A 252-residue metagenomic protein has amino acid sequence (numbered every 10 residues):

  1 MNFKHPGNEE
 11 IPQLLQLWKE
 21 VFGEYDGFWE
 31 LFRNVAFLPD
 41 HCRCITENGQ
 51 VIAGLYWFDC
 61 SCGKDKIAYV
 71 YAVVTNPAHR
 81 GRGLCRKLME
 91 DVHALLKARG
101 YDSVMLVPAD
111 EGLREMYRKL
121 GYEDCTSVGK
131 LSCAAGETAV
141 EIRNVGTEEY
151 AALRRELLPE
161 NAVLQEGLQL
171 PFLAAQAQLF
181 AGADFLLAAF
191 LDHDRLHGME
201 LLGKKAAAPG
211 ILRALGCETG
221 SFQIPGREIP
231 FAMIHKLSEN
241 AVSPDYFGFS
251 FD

Functional and structural regions predicted by a protein language model:
I11, Q16-C62, R155-L179: Active-site rim helix/loop that mediates acceptor-substrate recognition in acyltransferases
C44, Q50-D59, K66-V74, M105 (+1 more regions): Conserved beta-strand in the GNAT
V70-R80, L196-A207: A short, internal acetyl-CoA/4′-phosphopantetheine-binding micro-motif in the GNAT/acyltransferase core
H79-D91, A206-I211: Conserved acetyl-CoA pyrophosphate-binding loop and the N-cap/start of the following alpha-helix in GNAT-like
L96-A109, C217-R227: Conserved GNAT acetyl-CoA-binding A-motif
R118-T138, G198-D252: Active-site/acyl-donor-binding loops of N-acyltransferases
L120-A206: Amide-forming acyltransferase catalytic core, primarily the GNAT-like/NAT-type and related acyltransferase folds
